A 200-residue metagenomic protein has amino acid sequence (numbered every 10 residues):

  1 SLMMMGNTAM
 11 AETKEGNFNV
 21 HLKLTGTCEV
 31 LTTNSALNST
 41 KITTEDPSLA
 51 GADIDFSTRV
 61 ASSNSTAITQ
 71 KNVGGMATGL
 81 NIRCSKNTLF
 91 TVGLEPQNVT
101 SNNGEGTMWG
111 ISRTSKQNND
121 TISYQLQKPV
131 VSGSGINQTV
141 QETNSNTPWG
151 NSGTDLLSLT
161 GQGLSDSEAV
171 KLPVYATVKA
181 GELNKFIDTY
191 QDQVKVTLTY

Functional and structural regions predicted by a protein language model:
S1-M4: Bacterial N-terminal signal peptides
G6-T8: N-terminal signal peptide c-region/cleavage motif recognized by signal peptidases
A11-N119, D166-Y200: N-terminal small/polar-rich segments of proteins
R113-P148: Extracellular/luminal beta-rich ligand-recognition and adhesion surfaces characterized by aromatic-Gly/Pro-enriched
I136-S167: Acidic, glycine-rich flexible loop segments
